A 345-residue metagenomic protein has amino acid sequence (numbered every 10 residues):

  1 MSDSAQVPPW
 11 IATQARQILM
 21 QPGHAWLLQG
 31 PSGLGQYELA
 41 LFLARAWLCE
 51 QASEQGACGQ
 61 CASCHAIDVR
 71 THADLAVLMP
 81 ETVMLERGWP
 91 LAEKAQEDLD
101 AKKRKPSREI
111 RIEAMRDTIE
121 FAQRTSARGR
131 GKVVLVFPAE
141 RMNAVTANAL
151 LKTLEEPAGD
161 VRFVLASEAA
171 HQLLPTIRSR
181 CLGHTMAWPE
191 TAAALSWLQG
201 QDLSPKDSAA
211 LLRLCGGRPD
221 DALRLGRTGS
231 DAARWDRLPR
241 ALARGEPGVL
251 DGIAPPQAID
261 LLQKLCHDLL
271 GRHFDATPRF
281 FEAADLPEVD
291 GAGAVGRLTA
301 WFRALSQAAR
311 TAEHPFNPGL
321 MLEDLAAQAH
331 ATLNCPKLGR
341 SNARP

Functional and structural regions predicted by a protein language model:
M1-A46, A52-Q55, A62-S63, G159-R162 (+1 more regions): Charged, glycine-rich active-site and insertion segments that engage polyanionic ligands
M1-V145: Clamp-loader machinery-focused feature within the broader ASCE/P-loop NTPase space
A76, A147, L174-R178: A short local structural element in Rossmann-fold oxidoreductases
E120, K152, S179: Conserved adenine-binding aromatic site and its adjacent loop/helix in ATP-hydrolyzing domains
Q123, N148-R162: Conserved catalytic/switch belt of AAA+ P-loop NTPases
G129-V133, A158-V164: Loop/turn-to-beta-strand initiation segments
R141-M142, E156, Q172: Residues immediately C-terminal
